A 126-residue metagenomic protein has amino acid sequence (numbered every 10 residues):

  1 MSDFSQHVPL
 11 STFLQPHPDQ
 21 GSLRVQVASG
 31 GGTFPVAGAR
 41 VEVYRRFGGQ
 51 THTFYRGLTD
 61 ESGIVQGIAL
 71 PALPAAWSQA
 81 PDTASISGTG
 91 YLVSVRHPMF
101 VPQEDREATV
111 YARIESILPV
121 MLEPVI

Functional and structural regions predicted by a protein language model:
M1-V36, Q50-T51, G57, M121-I126: Beta-strand-rich domain onsets/edges
T12-F13, F54-G57, A80-T83, D105-T109: Beta-strand-rich interaction surfaces with strong enrichment in secreted/lumenal proteins
A39-R46, V93: Hydrophobic beta-strand segments
Y44-G49, P98-F100: Change "in extracellular beta-sheet-rich domains … of secreted and cell-surface proteins" to "in beta-sheet-rich domains
G49-S78: Short, acidic Ser/Thr/Gly-rich low-complexity loop/linker segments typical of extracellular and cell-surface proteins
V65-Q66, S116-L118: Short strand-edge motifs at loop-to-beta-strand transitions and within beta-strands of extracellular beta-rich domains
A75-R106: A short, solvent-exposed loop/turn motif at the edges and junctions of modular extracellular/periplasmic domains
E107-R113, E123-V125: Short beta-strand edge segments in extracellular beta-sheet folds
